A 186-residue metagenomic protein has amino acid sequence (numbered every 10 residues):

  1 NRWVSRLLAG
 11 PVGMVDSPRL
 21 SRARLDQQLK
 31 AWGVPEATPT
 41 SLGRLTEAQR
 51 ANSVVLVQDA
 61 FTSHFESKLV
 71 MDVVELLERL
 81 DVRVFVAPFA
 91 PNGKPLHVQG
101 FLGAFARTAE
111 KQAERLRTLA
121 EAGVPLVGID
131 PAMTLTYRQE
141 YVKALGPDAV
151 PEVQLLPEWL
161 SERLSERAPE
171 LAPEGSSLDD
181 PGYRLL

Functional and structural regions predicted by a protein language model:
N1-L186: Iron-sulfur cluster-binding electron-transfer modules in prokaryotic oxidoreductases
